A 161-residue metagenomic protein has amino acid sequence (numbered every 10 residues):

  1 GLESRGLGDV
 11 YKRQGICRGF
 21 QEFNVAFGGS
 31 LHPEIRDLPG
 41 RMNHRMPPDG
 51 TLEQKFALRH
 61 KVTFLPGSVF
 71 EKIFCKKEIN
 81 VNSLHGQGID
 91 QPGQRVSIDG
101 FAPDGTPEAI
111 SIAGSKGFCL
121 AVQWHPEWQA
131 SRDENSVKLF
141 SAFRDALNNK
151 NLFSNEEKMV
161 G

Functional and structural regions predicted by a protein language model:
G1-Y11: Single conserved hydrophobic/aromatic residue that forms the stacking wall/gate of nucleotide- or nucleobase-binding
R5, R36-G161: Amide-donor transfer/coupling interface in amidating biosynthetic enzymes
D9-S30: Catalytic nucleophile loop
L31-I35: Short hydrophobic/aromatic-enriched beta-strand-loop microsegments
